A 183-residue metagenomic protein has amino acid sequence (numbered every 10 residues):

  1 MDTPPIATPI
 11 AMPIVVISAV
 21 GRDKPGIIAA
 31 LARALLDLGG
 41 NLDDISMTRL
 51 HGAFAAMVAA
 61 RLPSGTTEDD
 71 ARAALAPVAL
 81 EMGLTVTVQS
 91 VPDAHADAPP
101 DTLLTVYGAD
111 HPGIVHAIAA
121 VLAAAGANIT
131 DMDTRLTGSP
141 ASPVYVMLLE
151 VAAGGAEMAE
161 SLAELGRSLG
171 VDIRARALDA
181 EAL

Functional and structural regions predicted by a protein language model:
D2-L183: A conserved regulatory-domain signal marking ACT and ACT-like small-molecule sensing domains and adjacent regulatory
